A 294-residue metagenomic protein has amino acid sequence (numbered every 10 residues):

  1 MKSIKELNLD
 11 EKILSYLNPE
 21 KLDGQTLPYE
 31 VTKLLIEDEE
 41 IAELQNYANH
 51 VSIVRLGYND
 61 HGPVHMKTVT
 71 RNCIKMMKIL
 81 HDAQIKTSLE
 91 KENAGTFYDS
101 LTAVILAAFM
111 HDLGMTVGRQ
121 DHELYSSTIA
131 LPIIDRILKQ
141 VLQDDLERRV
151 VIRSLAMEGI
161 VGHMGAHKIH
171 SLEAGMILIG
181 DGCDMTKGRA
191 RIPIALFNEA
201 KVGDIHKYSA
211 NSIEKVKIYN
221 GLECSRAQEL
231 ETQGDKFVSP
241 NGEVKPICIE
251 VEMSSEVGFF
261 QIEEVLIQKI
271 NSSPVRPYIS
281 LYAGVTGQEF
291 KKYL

Functional and structural regions predicted by a protein language model:
M1-L34, G57-D60, R71-Y98, M110 (+3 more regions): Divalent metal-dependent phosphate-bond-processing catalytic cores, especially two-metal-ion Mg2+/Mn2+ enzymes that act
Y29-I53: Short alpha-helical hairpin
E43, N59-P63, K67: An N-terminal, globular interaction/scaffold subdomain
A48-I53, H65-C73: Regulatory/sensor and coupling segments of signal-transduction and defense proteins
A48-L56, A107-D112: A short small-residue
V69, A94-A130, L155-H163: His-Asp-centered metal-binding catalytic motifs of divalent-metal-dependent phosphohydrolases/nucleases
F97, D145-R153: Membrane-interface starts of transmembrane alpha-helices
R136-R148, H167: Inter-helical turn/loop segments and adjacent helix faces that build the functional surface of alpha-helical bundle
